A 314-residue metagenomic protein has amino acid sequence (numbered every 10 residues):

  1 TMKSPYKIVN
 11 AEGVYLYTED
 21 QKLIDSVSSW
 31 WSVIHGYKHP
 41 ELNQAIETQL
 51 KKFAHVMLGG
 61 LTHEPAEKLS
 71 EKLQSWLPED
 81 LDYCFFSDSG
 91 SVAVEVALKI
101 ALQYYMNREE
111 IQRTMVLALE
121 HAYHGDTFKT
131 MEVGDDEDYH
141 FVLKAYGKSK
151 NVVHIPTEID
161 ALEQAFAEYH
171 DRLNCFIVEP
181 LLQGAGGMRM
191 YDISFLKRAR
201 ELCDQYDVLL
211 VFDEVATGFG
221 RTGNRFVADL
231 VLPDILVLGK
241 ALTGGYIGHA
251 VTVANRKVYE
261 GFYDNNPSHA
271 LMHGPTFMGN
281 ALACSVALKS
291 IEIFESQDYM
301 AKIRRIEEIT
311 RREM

Functional and structural regions predicted by a protein language model:
T1-M314: Conserved N-terminal phosphate-binding loop of PLP-dependent enzymes in the Aspartate aminotransferase
